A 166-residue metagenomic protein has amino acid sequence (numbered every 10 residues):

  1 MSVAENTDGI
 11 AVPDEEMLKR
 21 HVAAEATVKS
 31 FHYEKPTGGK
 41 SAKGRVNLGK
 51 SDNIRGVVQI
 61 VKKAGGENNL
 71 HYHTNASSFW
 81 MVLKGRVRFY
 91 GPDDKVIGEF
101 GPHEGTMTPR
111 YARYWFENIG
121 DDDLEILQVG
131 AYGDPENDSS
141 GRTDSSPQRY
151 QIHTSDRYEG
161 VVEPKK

Functional and structural regions predicted by a protein language model:
M1-R55, N69-L70, R142-K166: A short, N-terminal "cap"/entry segment at the start of jelly-roll beta-barrel domains of the cupin/DSBH fold
S30, V58-I60, F79, G105-M107: Conserved hydrophobic/aromatic beta-strand scaffold that supports enzyme active sites
D52-N53, N75, D94, D121-D122: Short strand-connecting beta-turns/loops that link adjacent beta-strands
Q59-K63, Y72-F89, V129-Y132: Short, conserved beta-strand element in jelly-roll/cupin
F79, M107, D121-S140: A short hydrophobic beta-strand segment most commonly corresponding to one strand of the jelly-roll/cupin
D94-R110: Short acidic-glycine-tyrosine-enriched beta hairpin
A112-W115: Short, charged beta-turn/beta-strand-edge "cap" motif at the junction between a beta-strand and an adjacent loop
E117-I119: Asparagine-centered strand-capping/turn motif at beta-strand->loop junctions
